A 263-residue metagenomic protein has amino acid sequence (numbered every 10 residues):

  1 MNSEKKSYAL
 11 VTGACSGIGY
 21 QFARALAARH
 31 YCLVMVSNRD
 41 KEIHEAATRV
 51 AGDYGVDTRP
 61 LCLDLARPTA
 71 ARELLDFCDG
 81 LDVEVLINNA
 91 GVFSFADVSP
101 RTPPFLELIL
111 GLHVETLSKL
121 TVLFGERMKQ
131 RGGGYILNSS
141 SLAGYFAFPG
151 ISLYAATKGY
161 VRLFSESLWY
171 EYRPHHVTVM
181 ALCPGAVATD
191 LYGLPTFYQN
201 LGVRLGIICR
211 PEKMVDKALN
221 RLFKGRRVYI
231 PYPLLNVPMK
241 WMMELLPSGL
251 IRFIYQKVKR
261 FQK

Functional and structural regions predicted by a protein language model:
G13-G17: Conserved glycine-rich cofactor-binding loop
R29-E45: Conserved glycine-rich Rossmann-like NAD(P)H-binding loop of the short-chain dehydrogenase/reductase
K41, L61-E73, P103: The beta1-alpha1 cofactor-binding region of Rossmann-like NAD(H)/NADP(H)-dependent oxidoreductases
D76, V85, F93-E107, G150: Conserved mid-core segment of classical short-chain dehydrogenase/reductases
T121, T157: Active-site helix of classical SDR
S141: Residue(s) in the substrate-gating loop at a strand-loop-helix junction that position the organic substrate next
Y170-L235: SDR active-site lid
